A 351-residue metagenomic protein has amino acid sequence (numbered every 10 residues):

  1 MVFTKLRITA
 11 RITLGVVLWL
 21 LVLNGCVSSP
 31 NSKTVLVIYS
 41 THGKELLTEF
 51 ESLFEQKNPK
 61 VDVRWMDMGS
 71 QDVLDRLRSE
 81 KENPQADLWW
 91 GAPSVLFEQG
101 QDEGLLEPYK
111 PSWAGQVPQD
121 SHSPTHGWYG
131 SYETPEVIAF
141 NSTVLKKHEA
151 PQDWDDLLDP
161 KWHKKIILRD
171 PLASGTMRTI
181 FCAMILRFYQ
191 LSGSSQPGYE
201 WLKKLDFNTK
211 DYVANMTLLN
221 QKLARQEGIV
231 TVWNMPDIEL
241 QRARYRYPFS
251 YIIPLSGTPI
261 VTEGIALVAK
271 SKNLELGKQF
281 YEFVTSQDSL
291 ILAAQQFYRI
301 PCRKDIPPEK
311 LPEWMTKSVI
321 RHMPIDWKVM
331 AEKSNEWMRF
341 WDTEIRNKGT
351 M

Functional and structural regions predicted by a protein language model:
M1-L36, T350-M351: Short, low-complexity disordered leader/linker segments with a strong preference for bacterial N-terminal type II
V27-Q99: Early extracytoplasmic/lumenal segment of secretory-pathway proteins
T41-T48, Q71, Q85-E227: Extracytoplasmic ligand-binding site segments that recognize negatively charged/polar headgroups
V95-Q99, A224-R225, I229-P248, F297: A ligand-binding cleft/hinge motif common to bilobed small-molecule-binding domains
E107-W113, G127-Y129, D155-L158, A243 (+3 more regions): Short beta-strand->loop
Q116-D120, T134, E200-D206, Y212-V213 (+2 more regions): Periplasmic-binding protein-like
A139-V144, I185-L186, V261-N273, L292: A bilobed periplasmic-binding-protein/Venus flytrap-type ligand-binding module shared by bacterial periplasmic
K164-A173, F283-P307: Periplasmic-binding protein-like
